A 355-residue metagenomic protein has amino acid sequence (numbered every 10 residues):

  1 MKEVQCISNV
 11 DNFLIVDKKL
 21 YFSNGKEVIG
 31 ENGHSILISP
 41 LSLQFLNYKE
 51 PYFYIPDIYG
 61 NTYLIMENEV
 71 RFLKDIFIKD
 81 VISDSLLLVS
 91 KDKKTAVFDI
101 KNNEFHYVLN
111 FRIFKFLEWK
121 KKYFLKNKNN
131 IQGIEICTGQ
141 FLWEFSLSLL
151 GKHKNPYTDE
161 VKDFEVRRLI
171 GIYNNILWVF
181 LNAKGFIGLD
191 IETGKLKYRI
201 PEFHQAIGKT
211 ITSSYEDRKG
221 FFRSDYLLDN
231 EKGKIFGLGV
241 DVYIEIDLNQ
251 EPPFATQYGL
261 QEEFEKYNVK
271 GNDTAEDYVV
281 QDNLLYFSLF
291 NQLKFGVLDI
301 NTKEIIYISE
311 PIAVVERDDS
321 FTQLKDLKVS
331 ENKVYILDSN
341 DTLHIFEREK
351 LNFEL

Functional and structural regions predicted by a protein language model:
M1-L355: Secretory-pathway ectodomains
